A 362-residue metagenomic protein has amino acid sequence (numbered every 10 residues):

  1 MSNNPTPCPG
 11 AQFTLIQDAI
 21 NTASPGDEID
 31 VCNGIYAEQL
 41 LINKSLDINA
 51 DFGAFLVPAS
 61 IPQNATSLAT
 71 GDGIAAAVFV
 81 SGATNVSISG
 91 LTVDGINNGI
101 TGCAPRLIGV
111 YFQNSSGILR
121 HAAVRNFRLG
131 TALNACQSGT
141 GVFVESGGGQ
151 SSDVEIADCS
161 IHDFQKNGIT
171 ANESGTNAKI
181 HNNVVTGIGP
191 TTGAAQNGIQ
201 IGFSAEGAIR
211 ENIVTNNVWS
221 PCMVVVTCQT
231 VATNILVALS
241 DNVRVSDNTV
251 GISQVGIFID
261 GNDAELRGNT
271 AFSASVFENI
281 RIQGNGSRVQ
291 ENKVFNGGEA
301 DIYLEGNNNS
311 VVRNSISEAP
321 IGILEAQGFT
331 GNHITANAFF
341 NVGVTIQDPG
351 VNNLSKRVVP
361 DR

Functional and structural regions predicted by a protein language model:
M1-T22, N33, D47, D361-R362: Right-handed parallel beta-helix/beta-solenoid
Q17, N21-S24, Y36-N49, L56-G90 (+6 more regions): Extracellular beta-strand-rich solenoid/capping regions of secreted or surface-exposed proteins that bind or remodel
S24, N43-S45, D51, G82-A83 (+23 more regions): Parallel beta-helix/beta-solenoid
D27: Glycine-centered, small-residue-biased loops immediately flanking beta-strands in adenine/cofactor-binding cores
Y36-Q39, F52-G53, V57-I61, A75 (+10 more regions): Short glycine/acidic-rich loop motifs that flank beta-strands on beta-rich extracellular proteins
V110, L119, V142, I169 (+16 more regions): Hydrophobic "rung" positions of tandem beta-strand repeat architectures that form parallel beta-solenoids
